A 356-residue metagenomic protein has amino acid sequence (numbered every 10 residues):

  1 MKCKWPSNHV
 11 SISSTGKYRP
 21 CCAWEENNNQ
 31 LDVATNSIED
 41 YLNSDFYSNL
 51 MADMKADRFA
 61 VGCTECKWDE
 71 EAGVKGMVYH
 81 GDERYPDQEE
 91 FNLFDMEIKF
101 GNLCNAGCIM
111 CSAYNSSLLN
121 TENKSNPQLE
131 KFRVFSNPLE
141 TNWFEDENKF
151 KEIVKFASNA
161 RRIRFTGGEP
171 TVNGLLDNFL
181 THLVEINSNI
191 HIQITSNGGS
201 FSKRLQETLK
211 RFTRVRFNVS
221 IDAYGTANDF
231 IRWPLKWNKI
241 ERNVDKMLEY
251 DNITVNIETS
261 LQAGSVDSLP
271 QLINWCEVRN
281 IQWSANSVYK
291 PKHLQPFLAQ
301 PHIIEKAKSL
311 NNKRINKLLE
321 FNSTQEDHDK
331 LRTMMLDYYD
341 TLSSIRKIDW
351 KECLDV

Functional and structural regions predicted by a protein language model:
M1-N8: Structured beta-strand/loop patches that form or line metal/cofactor-binding pockets in enzymes
W5, R19-A23, F59-E71, L103-A113: Local cysteine-cluster metal-coordination motifs and their immediate loop/turn environment, predominantly Fe-S cluster
N8-S11, D45-A56, N92-K99: Short, intrinsically disordered, charge-biased short linear motifs at domain edges
T15, T213-N218, K236-V356: Conserved C-terminal portion of the radical SAM core fold that forms the substrate/S-adenosylmethionine-binding
E25-K67: Membrane-interface junctions of multi-pass transporters
G73-P86, S116, N120-K124: Short cysteine/histidine-rich zinc-coordinating motifs and their immediately flanking basic loops
L93-L103, Y114-E145, A157-N173, I186-K203 (+3 more regions): Core AdoMet radical
K151-F156, L180-E185, T208-K210: Leucine-rich repeat
